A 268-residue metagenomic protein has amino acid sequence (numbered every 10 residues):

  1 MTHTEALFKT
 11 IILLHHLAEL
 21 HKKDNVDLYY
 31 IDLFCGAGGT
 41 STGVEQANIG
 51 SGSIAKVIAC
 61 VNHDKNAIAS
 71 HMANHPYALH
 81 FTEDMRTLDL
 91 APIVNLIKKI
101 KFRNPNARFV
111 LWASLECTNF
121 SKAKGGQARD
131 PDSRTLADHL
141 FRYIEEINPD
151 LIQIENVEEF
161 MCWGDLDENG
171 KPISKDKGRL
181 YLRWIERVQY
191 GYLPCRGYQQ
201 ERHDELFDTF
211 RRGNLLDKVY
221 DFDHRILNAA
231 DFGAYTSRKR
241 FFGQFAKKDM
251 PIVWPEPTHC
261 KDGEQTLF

Functional and structural regions predicted by a protein language model:
M1-K56, V61-S70, H75: S-adenosyl-L-methionine
D27, K56-V57, N106-R108, P149: Local beta-strand N-terminus motif with an aromatic residue
G39, A67, D89, C117-N119 (+1 more regions): Feature marks short, surface-exposed loop/turn motifs that line or immediately flank catalytic pockets and channel
K56-A59, A78-F81, D221-D223: Conserved beta-strand segments of alpha/beta enzyme cores
A59-K65, D84, E155-E159: Conserved acidic E/D residue at the C-terminus of a beta-strand in Rossmann-like folds
A69-R103: S-adenosyl-L-methionine
L96-P105, C117-F268: Class I S-adenosyl-L-methionine
V110-W112, Q153: N-terminal Rossmann-like NAD(P) cofactor-binding module of classical short-chain dehydrogenase/reductase
